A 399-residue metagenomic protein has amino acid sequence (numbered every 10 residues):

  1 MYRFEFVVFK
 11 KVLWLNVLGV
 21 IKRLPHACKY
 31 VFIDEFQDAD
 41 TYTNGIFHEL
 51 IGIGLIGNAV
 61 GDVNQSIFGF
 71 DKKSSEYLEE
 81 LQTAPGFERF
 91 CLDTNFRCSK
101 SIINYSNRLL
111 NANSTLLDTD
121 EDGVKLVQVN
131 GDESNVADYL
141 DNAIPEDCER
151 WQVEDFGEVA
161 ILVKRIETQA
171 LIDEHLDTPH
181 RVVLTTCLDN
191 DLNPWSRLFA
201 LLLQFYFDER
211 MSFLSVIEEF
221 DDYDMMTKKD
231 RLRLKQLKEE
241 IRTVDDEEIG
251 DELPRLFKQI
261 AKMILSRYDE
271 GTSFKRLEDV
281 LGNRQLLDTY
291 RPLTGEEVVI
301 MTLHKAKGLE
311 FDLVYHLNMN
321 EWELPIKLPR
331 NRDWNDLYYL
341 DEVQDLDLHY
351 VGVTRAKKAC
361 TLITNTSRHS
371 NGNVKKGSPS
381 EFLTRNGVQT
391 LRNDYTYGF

Functional and structural regions predicted by a protein language model:
M1-F32, T41-T43, G69: Accessory N-terminal region flanking or inserted into the helicase ATPase core in nucleic-acid motor proteins
K29-Y30, G54-N58, E297: Loop/turn-to-beta-strand initiation segments
I33, V60-G61, H316: Hydrophobic residues in beta-strands of the RecA-like P-loop NTPase core, especially within AAA+ ATPase
D38-A39, Q65-G69, T168: Residues immediately C-terminal
G45-G123, T361, L383: Conserved RecA-like helicase ATPase core segment that couples NTP binding/hydrolysis to strand translocation
F87-E88, T94-P179: Helicase P-loop NTPase motor core
G157-D333, D341-V343: Core RecA-like ATPase module of SF1/SF2 helicases and allied nucleic-acid translocases
E278, G295, N320-F399: C-terminal accessory regions
